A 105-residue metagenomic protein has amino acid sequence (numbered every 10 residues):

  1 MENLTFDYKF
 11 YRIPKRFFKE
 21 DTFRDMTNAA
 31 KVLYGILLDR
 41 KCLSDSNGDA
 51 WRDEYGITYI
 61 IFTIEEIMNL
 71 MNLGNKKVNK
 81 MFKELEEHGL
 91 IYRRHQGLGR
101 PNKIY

Functional and structural regions predicted by a protein language model:
M1-F62: Short recognition helix of helix-turn-helix/winged-helix DNA-binding domains
R40-Y105: Winged helix-turn-helix DNA-binding recognition segment
